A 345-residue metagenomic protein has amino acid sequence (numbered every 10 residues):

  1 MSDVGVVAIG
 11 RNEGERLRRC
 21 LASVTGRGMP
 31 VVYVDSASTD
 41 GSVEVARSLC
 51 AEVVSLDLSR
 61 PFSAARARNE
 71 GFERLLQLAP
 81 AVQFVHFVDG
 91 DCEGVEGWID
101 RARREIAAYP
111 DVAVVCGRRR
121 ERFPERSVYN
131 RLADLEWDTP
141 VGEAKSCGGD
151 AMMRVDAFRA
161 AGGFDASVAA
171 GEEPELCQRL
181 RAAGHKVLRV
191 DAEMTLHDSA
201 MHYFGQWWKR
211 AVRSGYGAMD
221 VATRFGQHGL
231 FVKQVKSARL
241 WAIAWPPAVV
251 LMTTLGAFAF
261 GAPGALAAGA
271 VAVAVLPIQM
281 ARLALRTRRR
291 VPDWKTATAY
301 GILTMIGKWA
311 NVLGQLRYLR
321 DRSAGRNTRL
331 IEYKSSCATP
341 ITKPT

Functional and structural regions predicted by a protein language model:
N12-G26: Short, well-formed alpha-helical segments that are part of the catalytic scaffolds of diverse glycosyltransferases
S23, D35-E44, L58, C92-E93: A conserved acidic beta->alpha catalytic loop
L58-Q77: Glycine-rich, basic loop-to-helix element that forms the pyrophosphate-binding segment of sugar-nucleotide handling
P80-E93: Short beta-strand-to-loop acidic/aromatic patch adjacent to the donor-nucleotide binding site
E93-V128, D198: Conserved donor NDP-sugar-binding/catalytic core segment of glycosyltransferases
R120-R122, E136-M153, A169, E175: A recurrent flexible, glycine/aromatic-enriched loop bordering the glycosyltransferase active site that acts as
D165-V168, P174-V232: Catalytic donor/gating beta->alpha subdomain of glycosyltransferases that bind UDP-sugars
I243-R320: Membrane-embedded multi-pass helical conduit in multi-pass membrane proteins, especially envelope-biosynthetic
